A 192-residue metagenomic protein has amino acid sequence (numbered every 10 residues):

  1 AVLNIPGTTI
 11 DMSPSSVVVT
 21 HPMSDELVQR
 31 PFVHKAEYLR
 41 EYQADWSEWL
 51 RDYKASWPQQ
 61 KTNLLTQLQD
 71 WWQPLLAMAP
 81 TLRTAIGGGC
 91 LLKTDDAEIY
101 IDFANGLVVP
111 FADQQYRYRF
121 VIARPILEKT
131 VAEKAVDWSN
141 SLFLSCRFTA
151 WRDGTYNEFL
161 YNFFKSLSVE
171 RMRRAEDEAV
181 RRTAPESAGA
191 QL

Functional and structural regions predicted by a protein language model:
V2-L3, T9-L192: Feature captures hydrophobic
